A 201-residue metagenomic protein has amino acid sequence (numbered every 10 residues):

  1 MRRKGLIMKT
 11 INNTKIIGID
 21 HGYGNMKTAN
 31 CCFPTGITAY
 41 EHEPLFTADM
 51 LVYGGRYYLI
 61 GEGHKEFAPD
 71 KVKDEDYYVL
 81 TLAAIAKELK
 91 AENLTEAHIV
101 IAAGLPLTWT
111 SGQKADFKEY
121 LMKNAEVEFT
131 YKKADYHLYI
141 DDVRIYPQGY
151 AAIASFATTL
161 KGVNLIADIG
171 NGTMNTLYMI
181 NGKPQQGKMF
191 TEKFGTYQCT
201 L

Functional and structural regions predicted by a protein language model:
M1-I166, K183-L201: Nucleotide/phosphate-binding catalytic cleft detector across ATP-hydrolyzing and phosphate-transferring enzymes
G149, N171-T173: A short mid-domain helix/strand-loop element embedded in enzyme catalytic domains that forms or borders the active-site
N175-L177: A structural feature that tracks compact, well-ordered secondary-structure segments with a strong bias toward
I180: A cytosolic small-molecule/anion-sensing beta-strand core signal
